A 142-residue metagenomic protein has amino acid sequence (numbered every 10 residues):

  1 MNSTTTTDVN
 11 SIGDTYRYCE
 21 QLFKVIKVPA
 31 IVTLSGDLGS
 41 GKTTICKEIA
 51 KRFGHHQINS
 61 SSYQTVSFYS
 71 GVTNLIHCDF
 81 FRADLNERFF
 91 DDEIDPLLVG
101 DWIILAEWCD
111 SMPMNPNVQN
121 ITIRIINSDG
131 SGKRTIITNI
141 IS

Functional and structural regions predicted by a protein language model:
M1-Q21: N-terminal pre-Walker A segment at the start of P-loop NTPase domains
S3-T5, E87, D95-S142: Short phosphate-coordinating micro-motif centered on Lys-Gly-acidic
L22-P29: Phosphate-binding P-loop
I31-T33: Short hydrophobic/aromatic beta-strand immediately N-terminal to the Walker A/P-loop
S35-D37: P-loop (Walker A) phosphate-binding loop of NTP-binding proteins
K42: Conserved lysine of the Walker
H55-S70: Short beta-strand-centered segment that lines the nucleotide-binding/catalytic pocket of NTP-utilizing
